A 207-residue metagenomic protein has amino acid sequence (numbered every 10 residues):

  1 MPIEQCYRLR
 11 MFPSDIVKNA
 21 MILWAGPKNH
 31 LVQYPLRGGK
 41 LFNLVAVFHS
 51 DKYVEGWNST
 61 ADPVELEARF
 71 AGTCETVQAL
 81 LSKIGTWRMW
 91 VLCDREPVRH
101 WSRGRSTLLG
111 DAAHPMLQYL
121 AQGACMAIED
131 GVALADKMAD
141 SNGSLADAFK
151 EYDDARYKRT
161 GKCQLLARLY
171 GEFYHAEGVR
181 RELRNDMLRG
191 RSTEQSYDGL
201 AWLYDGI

Functional and structural regions predicted by a protein language model:
M1-G85, V98: Conserved FAD-binding catalytic core of PHBH/FMO-like flavoproteins
Q33, E65, T86-L169, F173-H175: Conserved mid-domain beta->alpha element of the FAD-binding
R69, A148-E151, E182, D186: Amphipathic alpha-helical interaction/coupling elements
T73-V77, R159, E194: Short secondary-structure junctions and interdomain/linker hinges
Q78-L81, C163-Q164, G199-L200: Short, hydrophobic secondary-structure boundary micro-motifs
Y174-T193: C-terminal domain-closing interface element
R189-I207: C-terminal auxiliary extensions adjacent to catalytic cores
